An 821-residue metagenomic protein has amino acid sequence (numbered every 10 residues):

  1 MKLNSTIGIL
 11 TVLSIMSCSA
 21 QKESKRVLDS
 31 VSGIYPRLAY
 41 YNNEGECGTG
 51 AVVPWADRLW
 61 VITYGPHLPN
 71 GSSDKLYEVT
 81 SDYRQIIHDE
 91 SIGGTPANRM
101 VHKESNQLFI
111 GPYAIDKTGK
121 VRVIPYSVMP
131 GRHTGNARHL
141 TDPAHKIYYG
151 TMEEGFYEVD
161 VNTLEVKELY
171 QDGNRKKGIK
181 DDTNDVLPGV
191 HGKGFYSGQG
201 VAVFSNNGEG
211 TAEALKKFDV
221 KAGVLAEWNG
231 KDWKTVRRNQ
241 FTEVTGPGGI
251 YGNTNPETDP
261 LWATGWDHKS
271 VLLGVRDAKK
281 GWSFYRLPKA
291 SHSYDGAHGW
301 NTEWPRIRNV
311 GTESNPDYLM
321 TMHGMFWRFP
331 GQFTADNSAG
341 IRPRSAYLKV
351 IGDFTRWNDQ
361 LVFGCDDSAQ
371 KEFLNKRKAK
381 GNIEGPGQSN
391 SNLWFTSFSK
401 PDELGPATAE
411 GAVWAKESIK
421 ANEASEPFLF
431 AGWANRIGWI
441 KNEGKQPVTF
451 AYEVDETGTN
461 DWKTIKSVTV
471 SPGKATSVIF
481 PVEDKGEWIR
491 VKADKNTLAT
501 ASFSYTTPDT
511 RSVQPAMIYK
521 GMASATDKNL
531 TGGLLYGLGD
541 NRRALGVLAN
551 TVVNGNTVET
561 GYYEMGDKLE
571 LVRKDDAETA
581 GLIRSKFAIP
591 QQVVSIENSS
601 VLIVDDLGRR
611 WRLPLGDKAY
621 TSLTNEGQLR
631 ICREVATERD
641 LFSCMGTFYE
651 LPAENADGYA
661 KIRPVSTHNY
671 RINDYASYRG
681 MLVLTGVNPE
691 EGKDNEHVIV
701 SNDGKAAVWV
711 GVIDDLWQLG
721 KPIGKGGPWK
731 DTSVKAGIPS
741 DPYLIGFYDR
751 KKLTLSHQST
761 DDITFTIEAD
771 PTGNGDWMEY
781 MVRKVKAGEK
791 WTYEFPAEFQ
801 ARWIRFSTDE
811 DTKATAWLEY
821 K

Functional and structural regions predicted by a protein language model:
L38-D74, G93-M100, A434-R436, N529-V552: Beta-strand-rich domains and repeat architectures in extracellular enzymes and scaffolds, especially beta-propellers
E44-A51, S91-S105, V128-H145, G173-Q199 (+8 more regions): Repeated scaffold domains used in trafficking and secretory/extracellular systems, primarily beta-propellers
W60-G93, G111-K120, I124-P125, D160 (+1 more regions): Beta-propeller domains
D74-S81, L215-D232, L273-A278, F326-R328 (+3 more regions): Beta-propeller blade signature
I86-I92, R122-V128, K167-I179, D232-Q240 (+8 more regions): Beta-propeller fold detector
L261-A263, V271, L287-T334, F428-A431 (+2 more regions): Loop/turn-rich, solvent-exposed surfaces of beta-rich toroidal or solenoidal domains
D353-A415, D674-T732, L744: Blade-level signature of beta-propeller repeat domains, shared across WD40, Kelch, NHL, RCC1 and BNR/Asp-box propellers
V482-A499, A797-T812: Noncatalytic modules at the cell exterior or secretory-pathway interfaces, chiefly beta-strand-rich lectin/adhesion
